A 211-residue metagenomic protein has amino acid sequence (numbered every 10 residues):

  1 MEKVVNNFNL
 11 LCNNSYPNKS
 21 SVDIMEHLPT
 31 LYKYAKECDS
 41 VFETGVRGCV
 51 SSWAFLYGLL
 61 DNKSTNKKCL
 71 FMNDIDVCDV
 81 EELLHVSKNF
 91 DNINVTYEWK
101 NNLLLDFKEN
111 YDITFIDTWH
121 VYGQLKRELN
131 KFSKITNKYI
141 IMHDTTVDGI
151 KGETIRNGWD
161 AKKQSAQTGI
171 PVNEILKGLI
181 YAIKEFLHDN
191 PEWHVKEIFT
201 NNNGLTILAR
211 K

Functional and structural regions predicted by a protein language model:
M1-K211: A short alpha-helical cap/connector motif
